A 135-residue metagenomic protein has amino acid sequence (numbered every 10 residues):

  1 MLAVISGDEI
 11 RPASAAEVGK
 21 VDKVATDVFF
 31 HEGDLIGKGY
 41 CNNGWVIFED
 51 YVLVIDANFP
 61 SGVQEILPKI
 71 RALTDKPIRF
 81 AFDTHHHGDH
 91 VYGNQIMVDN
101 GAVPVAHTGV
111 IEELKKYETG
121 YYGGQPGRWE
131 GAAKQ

Functional and structural regions predicted by a protein language model:
M1-G7: N-terminal export signals
I5, L53-V54, F80-A81: Short, contiguous strand/loop micro-motifs
G7, P12-A15: Boundary at the C-terminal end of the N-terminal hydrophobic targeting segment
E17-G19: Catalytic-loop region of hydrolases
D22-K69: Conserved beta-strand hairpin/beta-sheet module of binuclear metal-dependent hydrolase folds, prominently
R71-Q135: Active-site HxH/HxHxD metal-binding segment of metal-dependent hydrolases
